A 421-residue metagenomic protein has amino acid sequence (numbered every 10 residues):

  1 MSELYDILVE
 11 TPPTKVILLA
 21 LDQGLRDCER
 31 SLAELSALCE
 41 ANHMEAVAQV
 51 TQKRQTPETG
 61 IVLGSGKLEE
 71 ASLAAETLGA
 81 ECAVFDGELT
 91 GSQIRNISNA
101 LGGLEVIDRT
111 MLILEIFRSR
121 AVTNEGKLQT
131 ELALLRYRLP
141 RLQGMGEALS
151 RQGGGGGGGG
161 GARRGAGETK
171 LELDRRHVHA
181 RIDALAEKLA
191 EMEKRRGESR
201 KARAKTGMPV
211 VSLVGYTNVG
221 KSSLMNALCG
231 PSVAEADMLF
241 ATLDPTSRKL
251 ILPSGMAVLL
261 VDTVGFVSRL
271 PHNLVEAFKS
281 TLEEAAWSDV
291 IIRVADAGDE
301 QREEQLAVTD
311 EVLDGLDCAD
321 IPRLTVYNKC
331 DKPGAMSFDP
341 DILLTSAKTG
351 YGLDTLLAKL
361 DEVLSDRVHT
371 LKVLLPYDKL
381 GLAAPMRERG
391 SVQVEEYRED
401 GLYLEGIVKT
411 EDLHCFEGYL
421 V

Functional and structural regions predicted by a protein language model:
M1-I17, P140-V219, M225-N226, G230 (+3 more regions): C-terminal-of-GTPase-core extension/linker across diverse P-loop GTPases
M1-L114: N-terminal accessory targeting/assembly segments
S2-L4, R196, A202-P209, A227-L259 (+3 more regions): Switch I (effector-binding) loop of TRAFAC-class P-loop GTPase G-domains
Y5, R30-E40, S72-T77, G87-L104 (+2 more regions): Conserved C-terminal guanine-recognition region of P-loop GTPase G domains, centered on the G4
L18-D22, Q49-Q52, V84-D86, I292-D296 (+3 more regions): Conserved beta-strand segments of the P-loop GTPase G domain that flank and frequently precede/overlap
D22-D27, T56-I61, R120-G126, K170 (+4 more regions): Flexible beta-alpha connector loops of hexameric P-loop NTPases
D22-R26, R54-T56, E88-G91, M111-L114 (+6 more regions): Conserved nucleotide-binding/hydrolysis micro-motifs of P-loop NTPases
M111-T130: Short alpha-helix plus adjacent loop in nuclease-associated cores
